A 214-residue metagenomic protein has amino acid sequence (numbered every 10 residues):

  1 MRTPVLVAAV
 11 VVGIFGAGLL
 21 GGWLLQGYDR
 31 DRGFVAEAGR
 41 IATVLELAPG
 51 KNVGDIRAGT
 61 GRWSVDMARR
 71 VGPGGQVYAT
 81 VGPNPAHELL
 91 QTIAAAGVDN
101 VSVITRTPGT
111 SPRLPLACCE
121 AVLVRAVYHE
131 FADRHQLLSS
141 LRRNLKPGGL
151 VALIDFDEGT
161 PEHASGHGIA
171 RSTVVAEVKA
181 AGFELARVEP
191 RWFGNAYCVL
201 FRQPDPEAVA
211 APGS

Functional and structural regions predicted by a protein language model:
R32-K51: Conserved alpha-helix/loop element of class I SAM-dependent methyltransferases that forms part of the SAM/SAH-binding
G50-K51, P112-V122: A short acidic, Gly/Pro-enriched loop at the edge of an enzyme's catalytic core that lines a small-molecule cofactor
G54-P112: Class I SAM-dependent methyltransferase SAM/SAH-binding core
A68-G72, H135-L150: A short glycine-rich, Lys/Arg-flanked "PGG" loop and its adjoining helix->strand segment in the class I
Y78, G148-D157: Conserved beta-strand signature within the Rossmann-like core of class I S-adenosyl-L-methionine
C119-R134: A short SAM/SAH-binding and catalytic strip from SAM-dependent methyltransferases
H167-A181, V188, Y197: Short alpha-helix
R187-S214: Core SAM-dependent methyltransferase catalytic element
